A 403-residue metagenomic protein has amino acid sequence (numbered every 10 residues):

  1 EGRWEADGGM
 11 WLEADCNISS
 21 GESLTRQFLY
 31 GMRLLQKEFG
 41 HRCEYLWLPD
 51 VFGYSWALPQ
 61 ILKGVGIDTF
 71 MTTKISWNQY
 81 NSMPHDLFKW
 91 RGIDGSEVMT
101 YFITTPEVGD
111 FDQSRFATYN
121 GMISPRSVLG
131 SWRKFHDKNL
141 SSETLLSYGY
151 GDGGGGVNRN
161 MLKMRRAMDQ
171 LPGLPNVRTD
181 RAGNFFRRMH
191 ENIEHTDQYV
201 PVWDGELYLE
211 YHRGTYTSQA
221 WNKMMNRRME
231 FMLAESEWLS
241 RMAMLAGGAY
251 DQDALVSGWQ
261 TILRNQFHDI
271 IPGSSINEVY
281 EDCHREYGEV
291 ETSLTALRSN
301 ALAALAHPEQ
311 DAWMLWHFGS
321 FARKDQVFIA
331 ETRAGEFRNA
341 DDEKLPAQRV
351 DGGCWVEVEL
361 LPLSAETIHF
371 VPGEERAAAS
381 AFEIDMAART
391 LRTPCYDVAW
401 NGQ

Functional and structural regions predicted by a protein language model:
E1-M314, F318, A334, D341-Q348 (+2 more regions): Catalytic-domain carbohydrate-binding cleft regions of carbohydrate-active enzymes
N81-M83, D351, F382-I384: Short solvent-exposed loop/turn micro-motifs enriched in small/polar/acidic residues
W313-L315, G353-E359, R389-T393, Q403: Generic recognition of long tandem-repeat/solenoid scaffolds
G319-V327: Short coil/turn motif common to extracellular beta-sandwich-like domains
I329-G335: Short proline/glycine-enriched turn/loop motifs at strand-loop junctions of beta-rich domains
F337-R338, L391: Short aromatic-centered micro-motifs
C354-A378: C-terminal beta-strand-rich structural cap/linker in extracellular carbohydrate-active enzymes
V371-Q403: Beta-strand-rich N-terminal accessory domains
